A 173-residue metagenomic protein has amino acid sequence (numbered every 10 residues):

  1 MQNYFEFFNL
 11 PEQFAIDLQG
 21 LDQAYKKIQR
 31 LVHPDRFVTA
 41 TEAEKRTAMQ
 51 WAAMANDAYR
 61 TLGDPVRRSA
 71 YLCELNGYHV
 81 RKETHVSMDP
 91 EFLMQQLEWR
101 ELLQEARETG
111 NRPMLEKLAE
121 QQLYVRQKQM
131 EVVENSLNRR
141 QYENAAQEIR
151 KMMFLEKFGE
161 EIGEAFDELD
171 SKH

Functional and structural regions predicted by a protein language model:
M1-H173: C-terminal accessory/regulatory regions appended to core domains
